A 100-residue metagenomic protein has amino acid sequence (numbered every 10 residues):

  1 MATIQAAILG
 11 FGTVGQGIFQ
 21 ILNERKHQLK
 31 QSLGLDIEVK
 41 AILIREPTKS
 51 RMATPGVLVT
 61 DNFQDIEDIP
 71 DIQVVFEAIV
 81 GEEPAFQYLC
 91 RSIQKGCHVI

Functional and structural regions predicted by a protein language model:
M1-K95: N-terminal glycine-/serine-/threonine-rich beta1-alpha1-beta2 phosphate-ribose binding loop of Rossmann-like
H98-V99: A short hydrophobic/small-residue beta-strand
